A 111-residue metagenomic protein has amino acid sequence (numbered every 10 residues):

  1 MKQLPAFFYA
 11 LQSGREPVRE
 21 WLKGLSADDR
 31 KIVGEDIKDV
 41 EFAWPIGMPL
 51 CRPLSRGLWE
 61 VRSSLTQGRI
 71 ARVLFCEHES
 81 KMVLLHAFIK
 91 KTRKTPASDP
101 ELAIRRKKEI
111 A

Functional and structural regions predicted by a protein language model:
M1-I70, H78-M82, I89-A111: Basic, Lys/Arg-enriched alpha-helical interface segments
